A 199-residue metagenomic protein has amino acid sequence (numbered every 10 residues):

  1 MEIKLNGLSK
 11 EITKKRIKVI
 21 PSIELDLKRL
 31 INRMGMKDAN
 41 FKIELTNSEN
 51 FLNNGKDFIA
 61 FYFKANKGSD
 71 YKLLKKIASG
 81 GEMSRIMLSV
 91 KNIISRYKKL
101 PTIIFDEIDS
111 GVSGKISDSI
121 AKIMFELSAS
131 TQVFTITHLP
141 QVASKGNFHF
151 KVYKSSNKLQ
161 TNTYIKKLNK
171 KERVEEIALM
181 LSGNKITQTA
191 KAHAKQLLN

Functional and structural regions predicted by a protein language model:
M1-N50: Charged, surface-exposed helical/loop "interaction arms" that form contiguous linear patches used for dimerization
I43-N47, F63-K67, V90-N92, K154 (+1 more regions): Flexible glycine-/small-residue-rich
A60, A65-G68, G81-I103, L127: GG-anchored amphipathic helix commonly corresponding to the ABC/SMC/Rad50 NBD signature/C-loop
Y71-A78: Short pre-catalytic strand/loop immediately N-terminal to key active-site residues, enriched for Gly-Thr
Y97-K98, S110-D118: Conserved D-loop-proximal element of ABC-family nucleotide-binding domains
D106-E107: Walker B catalytic acidic pair
K115-N199: C-terminal lobe/lid and adjacent interdomain/linker elements of RecA-like ASCE P-loop ATPase modules
